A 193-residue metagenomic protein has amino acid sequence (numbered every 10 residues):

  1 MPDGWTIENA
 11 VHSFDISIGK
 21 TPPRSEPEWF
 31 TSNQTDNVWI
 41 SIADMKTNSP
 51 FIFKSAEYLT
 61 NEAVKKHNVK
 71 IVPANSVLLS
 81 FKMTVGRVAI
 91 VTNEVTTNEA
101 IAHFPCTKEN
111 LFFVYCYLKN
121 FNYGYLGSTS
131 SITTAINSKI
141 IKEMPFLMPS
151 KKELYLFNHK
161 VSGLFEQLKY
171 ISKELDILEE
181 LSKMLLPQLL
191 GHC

Functional and structural regions predicted by a protein language model:
M1-P23, L147-C193: Non-catalytic DNA-recognition/assembly elements of restriction-modification systems
E8-P149: DNA target-recognition domains and sequence-specific DNA-contacting regions of bacterial/archaeal
